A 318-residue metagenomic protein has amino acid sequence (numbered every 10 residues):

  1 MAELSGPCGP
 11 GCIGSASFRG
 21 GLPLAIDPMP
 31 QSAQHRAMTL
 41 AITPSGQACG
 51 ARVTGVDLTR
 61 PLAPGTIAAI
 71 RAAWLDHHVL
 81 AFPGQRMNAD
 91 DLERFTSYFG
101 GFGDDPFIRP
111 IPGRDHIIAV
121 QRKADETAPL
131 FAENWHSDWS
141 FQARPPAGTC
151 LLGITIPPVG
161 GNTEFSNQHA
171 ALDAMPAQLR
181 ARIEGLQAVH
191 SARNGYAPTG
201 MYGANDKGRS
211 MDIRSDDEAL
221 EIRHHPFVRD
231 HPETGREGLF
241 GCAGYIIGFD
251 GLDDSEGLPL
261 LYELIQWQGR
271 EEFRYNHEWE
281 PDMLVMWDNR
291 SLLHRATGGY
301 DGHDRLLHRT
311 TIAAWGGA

Functional and structural regions predicted by a protein language model:
M1, I13, I26-M29: Short hydrophobic transmembrane-like helices used for membrane targeting/insertion
M1-P7: Extreme N-terminal basic, low-complexity initiation segments that serve as generic localization/processing leaders
L4, L22-L24: Leucine-biased recognition of intrinsically disordered, low-complexity hydrophobic segments
A25-L284, R290-A318: Non-heme Fe(II) oxygenase catalytic core, chiefly the N-lobe of the double-stranded beta-helix
